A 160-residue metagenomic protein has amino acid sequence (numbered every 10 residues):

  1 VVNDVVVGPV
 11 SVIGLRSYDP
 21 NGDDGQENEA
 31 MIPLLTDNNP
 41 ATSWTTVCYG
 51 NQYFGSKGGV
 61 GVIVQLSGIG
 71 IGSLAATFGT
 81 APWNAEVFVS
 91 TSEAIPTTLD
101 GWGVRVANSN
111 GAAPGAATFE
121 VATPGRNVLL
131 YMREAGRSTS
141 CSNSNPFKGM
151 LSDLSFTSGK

Functional and structural regions predicted by a protein language model:
V1-L66: Disordered, acidic Ser/Thr/Pro-rich linker "stalks" and the adjacent N-terminal cap of the next globular domain
I13-Y18, I69, W102, L154: Low-complexity, intrinsically disordered/propeptide-like segments
T42-L99, F119-K160: Aromatic, loop-rich ligand-recognition surfaces of beta-strand-rich domains
L99-G111: Solvent-exposed serine/threonine-rich low-complexity stretches and specific carbohydrate-binding patches
P114-A116: Surface-exposed ligand/attachment interfaces on beta-rich extracellular proteins
